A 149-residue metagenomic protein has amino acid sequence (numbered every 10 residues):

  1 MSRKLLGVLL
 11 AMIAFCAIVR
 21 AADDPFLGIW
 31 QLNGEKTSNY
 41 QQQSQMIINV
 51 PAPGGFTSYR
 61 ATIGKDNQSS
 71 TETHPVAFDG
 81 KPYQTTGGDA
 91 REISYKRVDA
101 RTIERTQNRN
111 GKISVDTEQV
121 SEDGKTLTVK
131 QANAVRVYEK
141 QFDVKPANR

Functional and structural regions predicted by a protein language model:
M1-L5: Positively charged n-region of N-terminal signal peptides that target proteins for export
G7-A17: Bacterial N-terminal signal peptides
A21-R149: Hydrophobic small-molecule pocket/channel-lining residues, especially in calycin-type beta-barrels
